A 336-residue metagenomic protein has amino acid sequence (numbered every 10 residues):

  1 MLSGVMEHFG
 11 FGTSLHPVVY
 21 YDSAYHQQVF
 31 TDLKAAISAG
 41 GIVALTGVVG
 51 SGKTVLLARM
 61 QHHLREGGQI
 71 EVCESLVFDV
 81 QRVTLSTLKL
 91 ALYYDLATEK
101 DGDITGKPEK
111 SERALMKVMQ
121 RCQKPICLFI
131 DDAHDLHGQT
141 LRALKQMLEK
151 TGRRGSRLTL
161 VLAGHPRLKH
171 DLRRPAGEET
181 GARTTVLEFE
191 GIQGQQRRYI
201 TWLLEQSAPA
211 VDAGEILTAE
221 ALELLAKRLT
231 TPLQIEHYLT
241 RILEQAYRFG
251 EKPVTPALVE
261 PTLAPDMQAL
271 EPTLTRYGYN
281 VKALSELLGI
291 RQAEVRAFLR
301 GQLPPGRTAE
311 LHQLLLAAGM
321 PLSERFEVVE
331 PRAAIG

Functional and structural regions predicted by a protein language model:
M1-V43, S323-G336: A short, basic N-terminal segment
F9-T13, S75, D79, V83-G102: Conserved NTP-binding/hydrolysis module of P-loop NTPases
A39-R59: Walker A/P-loop nucleotide-binding motif
I42, R113-L162, R167, R174-P175: Conserved Walker B catalytic segment
Q61, L168-R183: Short regulatory helix/loop adjacent to the ATP-binding pocket of P-loop NTPases
H63-V72, A97-K100, G152: Post-Walker A helix-loop "phosphate-sensing" segment adjacent to the P-loop in P-loop NTPases
F189-A219: Conserved small helical "lid"/interfacial subdomain of P-loop NTPases
P209-A210, G214-G336: C-terminal alpha-helical "lid" subdomain
